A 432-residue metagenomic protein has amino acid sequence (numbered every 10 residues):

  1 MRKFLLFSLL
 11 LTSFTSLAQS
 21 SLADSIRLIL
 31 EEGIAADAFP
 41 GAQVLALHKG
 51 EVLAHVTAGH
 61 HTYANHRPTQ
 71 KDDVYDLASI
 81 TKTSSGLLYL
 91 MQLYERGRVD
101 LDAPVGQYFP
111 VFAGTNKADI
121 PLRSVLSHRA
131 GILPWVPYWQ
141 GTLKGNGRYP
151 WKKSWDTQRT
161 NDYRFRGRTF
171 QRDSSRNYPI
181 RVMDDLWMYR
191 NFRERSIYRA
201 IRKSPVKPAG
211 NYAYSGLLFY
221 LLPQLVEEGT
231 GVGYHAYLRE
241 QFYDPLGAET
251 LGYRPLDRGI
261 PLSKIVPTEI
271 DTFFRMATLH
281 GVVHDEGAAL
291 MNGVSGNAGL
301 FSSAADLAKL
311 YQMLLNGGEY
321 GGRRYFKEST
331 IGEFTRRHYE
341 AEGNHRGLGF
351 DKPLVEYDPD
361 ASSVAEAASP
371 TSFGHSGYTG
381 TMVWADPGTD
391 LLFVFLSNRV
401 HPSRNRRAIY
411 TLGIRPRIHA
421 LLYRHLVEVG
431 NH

Functional and structural regions predicted by a protein language model:
M1-S21: Bacterial Sec-dependent N-terminal signal peptides
S20-L77, R98-D100, R199-R202, T278 (+2 more regions): Short, conserved catalytic-motif segment at the N-terminal edge
E32-L45, A64-S127, P205-L218, S295-A298: Short active-site loop at a secondary-structure junction that contains or immediately precedes the catalytic residue(s)
Q43-L45, A54-H55, D76, S124-S127 (+3 more regions): Structural recognition of the beta-strand scaffold that forms the well-ordered cores of secreted hydrolase catalytic
H55-A58, W135-G141, Y253-P255, L396 (+1 more regions): Short, solvent-exposed loop/turn and secondary-structure capping segments
K117-P370: Short, surface-exposed loop or secondary-structure junction motifs that flank catalytic or metal-binding residues
H375-H432: Structured C-terminal helix/loop/strand segments within mature extracytoplasmic catalytic/sensor domains
